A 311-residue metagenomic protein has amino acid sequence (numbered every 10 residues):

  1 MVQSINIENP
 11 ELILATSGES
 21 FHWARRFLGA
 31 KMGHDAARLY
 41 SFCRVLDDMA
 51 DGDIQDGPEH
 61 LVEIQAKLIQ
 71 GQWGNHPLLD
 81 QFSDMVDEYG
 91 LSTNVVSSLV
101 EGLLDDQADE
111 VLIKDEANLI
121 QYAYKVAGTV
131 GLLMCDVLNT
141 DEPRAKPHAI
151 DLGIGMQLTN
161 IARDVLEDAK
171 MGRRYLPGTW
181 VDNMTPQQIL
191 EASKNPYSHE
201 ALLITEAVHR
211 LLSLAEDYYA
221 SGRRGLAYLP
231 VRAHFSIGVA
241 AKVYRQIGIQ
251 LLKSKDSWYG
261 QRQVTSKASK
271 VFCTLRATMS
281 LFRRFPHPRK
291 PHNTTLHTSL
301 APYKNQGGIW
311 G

Functional and structural regions predicted by a protein language model:
M1-G155, A162, E167-G311: Catalytic cores of Mg2+-dependent Asp-rich isoprenoid enzymes
